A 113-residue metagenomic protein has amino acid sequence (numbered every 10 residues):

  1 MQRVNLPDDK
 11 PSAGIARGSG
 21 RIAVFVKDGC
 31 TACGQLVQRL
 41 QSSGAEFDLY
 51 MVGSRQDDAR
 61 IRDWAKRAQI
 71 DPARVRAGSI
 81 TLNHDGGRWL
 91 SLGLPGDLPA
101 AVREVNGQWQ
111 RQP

Functional and structural regions predicted by a protein language model:
M1-G20, S91-L94, W109-P113: Non-globular targeting/processing and membrane-anchoring segments
A13-L40, E46-L49: Short active-site neighborhood of thiol/selenol oxidoreductases, capturing the structured segment around
G20-A23, D71-R76: N-terminal start-of-chain detector that recognizes signal peptides and the immediate post-cleavage beginning
R21-I22, R39, G44-E46, G53 (+3 more regions): Aromatic-enriched hydrophobic runs in primary sequence
T31-Q35, Q56, G96: Short, well-structured alpha-helical interface segments that form or flank functional binding sites
F47-R62, R74-G86: Thiol-based oxidoreductase modules, predominantly thioredoxin-like and allied folds used for disulfide exchange
W64-P72: Short, conserved SAM-binding/catalytic segment of Class I S-adenosyl-L-methionine-dependent methyltransferases
N83-P113: Thiol/disulfide oxidoreductase modules built on the thioredoxin-like
